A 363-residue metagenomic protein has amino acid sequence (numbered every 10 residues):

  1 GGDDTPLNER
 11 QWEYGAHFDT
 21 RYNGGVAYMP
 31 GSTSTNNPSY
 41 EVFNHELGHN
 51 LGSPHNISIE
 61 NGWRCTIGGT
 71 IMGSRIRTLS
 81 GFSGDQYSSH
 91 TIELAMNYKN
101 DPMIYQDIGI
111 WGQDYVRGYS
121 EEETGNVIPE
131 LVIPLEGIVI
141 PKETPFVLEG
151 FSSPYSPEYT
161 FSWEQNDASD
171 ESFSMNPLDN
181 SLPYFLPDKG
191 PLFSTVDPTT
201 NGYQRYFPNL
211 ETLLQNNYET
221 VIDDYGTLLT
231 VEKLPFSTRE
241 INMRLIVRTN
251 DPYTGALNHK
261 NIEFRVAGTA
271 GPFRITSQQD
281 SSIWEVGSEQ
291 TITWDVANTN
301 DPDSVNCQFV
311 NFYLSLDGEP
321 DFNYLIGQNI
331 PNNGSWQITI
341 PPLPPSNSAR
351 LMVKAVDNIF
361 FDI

Functional and structural regions predicted by a protein language model:
G1-E46, N50-I246, Y253-N258: Extracellular (secreted or membrane-anchored) zinc-dependent metallopeptidases, primarily metzincins but also closely
E164-E240, I246-I363: Extended, solvent-exposed regions of the mature portions of secreted/cell-surface glycoproteins
